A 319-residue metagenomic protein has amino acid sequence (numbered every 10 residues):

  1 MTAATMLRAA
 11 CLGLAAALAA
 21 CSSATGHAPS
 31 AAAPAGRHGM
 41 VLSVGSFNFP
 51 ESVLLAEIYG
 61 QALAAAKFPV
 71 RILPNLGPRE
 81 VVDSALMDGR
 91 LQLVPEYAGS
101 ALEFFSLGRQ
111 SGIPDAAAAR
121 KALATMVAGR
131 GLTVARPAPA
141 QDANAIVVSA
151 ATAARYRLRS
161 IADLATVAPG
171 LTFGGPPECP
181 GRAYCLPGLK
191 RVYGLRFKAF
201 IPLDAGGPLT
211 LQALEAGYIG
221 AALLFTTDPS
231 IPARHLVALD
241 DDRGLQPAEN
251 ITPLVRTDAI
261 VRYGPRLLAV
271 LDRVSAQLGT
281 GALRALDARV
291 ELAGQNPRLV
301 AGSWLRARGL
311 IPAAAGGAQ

Functional and structural regions predicted by a protein language model:
A17-A20: C-terminal motif of bacterial Sec signal peptides marking the signal peptidase cleavage site
S22-T25: Bacterial signal peptide processing site
G39-A66, V70-R71, P139-Q212, Q295 (+1 more regions): Bilobed "Venus flytrap"/periplasmic-binding protein-like clamshell domains and structurally analogous long
E51, Y184, K190, L195 (+1 more regions): An extracytoplasmic/periplasmic, membrane-proximal ligand-sensing/linker region
N75-R79, G89-L102, A118-R120, S149 (+4 more regions): Beta->alpha turn/N-cap motifs
M87-E96, A168-L171, G188, T210-L224: Alpha-to-beta junction loops
F105-D115, R120-A135, Y218, S230-G244: Ligand-binding "clamshell"
N144-A154, E249-Y263: A bilobed periplasmic-binding-protein/Venus flytrap-type ligand-binding module shared by bacterial periplasmic
